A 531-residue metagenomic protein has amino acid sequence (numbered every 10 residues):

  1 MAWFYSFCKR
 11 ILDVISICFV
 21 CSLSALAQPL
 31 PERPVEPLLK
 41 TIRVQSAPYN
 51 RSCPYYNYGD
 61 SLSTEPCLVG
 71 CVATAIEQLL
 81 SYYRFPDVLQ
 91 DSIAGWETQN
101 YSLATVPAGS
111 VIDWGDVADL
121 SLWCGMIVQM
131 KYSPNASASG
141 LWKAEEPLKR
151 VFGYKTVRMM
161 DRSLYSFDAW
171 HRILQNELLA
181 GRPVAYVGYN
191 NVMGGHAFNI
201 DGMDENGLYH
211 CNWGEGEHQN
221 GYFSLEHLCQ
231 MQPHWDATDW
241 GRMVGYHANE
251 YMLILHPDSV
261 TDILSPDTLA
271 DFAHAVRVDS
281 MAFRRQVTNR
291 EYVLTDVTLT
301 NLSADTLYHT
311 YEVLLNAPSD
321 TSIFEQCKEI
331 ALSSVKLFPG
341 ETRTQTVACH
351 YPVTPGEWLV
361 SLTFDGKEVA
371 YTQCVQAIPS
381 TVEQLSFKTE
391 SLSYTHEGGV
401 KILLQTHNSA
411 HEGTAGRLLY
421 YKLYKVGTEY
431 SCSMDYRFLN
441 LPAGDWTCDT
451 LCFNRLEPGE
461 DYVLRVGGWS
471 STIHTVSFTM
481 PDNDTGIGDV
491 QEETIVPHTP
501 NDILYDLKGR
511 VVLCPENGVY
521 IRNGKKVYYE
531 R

Functional and structural regions predicted by a protein language model:
Q28-S137: Active-site-adjacent structural segments surrounding the nucleophilic cysteine of cysteine proteases and isopeptidases
E146, R150-N212, N220: Active-site-adjacent substructure of cysteine-protease-like catalytic cores
E250-R277, V382, S386-E390, D482-K508: Residue-level detector of functionally pivotal "anchor" positions at catalytic/ligand-binding pockets or at interdomain
R285-V287, V297-D305, H309, T406-G413: Asparagine-centered strand-capping/turn motif at beta-strand->loop junctions
E312, T321-P339, S431-G444: Solvent-exposed serine/threonine-rich low-complexity stretches and specific carbohydrate-binding patches
R343-P355, D449-E457: Short, hydrophobic beta-strand segments
G366-T389, S470-T485: Short beta-strand elements
G486, V519-R531: C-terminal tail/sorting-segment detector
